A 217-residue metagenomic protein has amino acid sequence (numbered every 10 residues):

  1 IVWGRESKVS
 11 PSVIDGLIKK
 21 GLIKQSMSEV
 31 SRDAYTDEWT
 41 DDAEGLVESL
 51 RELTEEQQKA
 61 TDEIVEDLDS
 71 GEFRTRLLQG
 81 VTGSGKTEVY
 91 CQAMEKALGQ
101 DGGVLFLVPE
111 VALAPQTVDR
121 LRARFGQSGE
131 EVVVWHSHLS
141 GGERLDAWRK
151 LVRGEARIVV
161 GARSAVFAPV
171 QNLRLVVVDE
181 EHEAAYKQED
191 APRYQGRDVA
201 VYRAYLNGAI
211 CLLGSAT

Functional and structural regions predicted by a protein language model:
I1-T217: Accessory, non-ATPase domains that flank or precede helicase/AAA+ motor cores in DNA-metabolism machines
